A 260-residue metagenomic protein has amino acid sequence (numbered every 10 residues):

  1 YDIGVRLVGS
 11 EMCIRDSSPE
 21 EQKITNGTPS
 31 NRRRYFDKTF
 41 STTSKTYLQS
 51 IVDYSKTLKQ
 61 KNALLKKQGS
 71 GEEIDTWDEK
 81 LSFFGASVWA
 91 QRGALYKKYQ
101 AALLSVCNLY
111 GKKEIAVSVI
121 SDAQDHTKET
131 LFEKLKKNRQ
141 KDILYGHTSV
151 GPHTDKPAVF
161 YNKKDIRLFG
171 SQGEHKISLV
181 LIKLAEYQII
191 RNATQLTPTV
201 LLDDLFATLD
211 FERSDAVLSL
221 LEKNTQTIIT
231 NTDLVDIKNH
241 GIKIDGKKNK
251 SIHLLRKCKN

Functional and structural regions predicted by a protein language model:
Y1-I14: Single conserved hydrophobic/aromatic residue that forms the stacking wall/gate of nucleotide- or nucleobase-binding
S10, K23-I24: Switch II of P-loop NTPase G domains
R15-D16, T227, K243, N249-L254: Conserved beta-strand scaffold positions in the cores of enzyme catalytic domains, especially in NTP/NDP-utilizing
S18-K23, F36-S41, K163-R167: Short hinge/gating elements
T28: Extended, charge-enriched "interface" segments that sit outside catalytic cores
F36, T43-R92, K113: Long, non-coiled-coil amphipathic alpha-helical linker/lever segments that couple catalytic cores to other domains
G71-T199, T208-E212, A216-I228, V235-I244 (+1 more regions): Conserved NTPase motor "head" modules and their coupling/switch loops across ABC/AAA+ ATPases, GTPases, and GHKL ATPases
D203-L205: Walker B catalytic acidic pair
